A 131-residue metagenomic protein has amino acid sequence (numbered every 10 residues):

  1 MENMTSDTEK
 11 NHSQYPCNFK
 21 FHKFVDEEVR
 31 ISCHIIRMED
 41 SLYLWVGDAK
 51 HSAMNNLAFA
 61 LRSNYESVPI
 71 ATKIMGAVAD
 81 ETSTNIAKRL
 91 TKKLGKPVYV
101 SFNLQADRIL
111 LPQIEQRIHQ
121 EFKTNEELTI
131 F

Functional and structural regions predicted by a protein language model:
E2-N3, S13, C17-K88, K93 (+2 more regions): Conserved mixed alpha/beta catalytic, RNA-binding, or beta-rich assembly cores of soluble enzyme, regulatory
S6-D7: Intrinsically disordered cytoplasmic terminal tails of membrane proteins
L104-R108: A generic structural motif
L111-F131: Short secondary-structure subsegments characteristic of cysteine-rich extracellular domains
